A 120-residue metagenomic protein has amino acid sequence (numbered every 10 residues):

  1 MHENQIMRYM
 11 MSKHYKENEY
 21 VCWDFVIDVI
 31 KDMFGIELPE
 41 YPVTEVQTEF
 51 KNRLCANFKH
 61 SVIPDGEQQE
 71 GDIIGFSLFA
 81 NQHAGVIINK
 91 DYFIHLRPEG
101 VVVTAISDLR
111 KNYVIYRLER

Functional and structural regions predicted by a protein language model:
M1-S61, L78, E119: N-terminal capping segments
D28, M33, Y92, A105-I106 (+1 more regions): Generic alpha-helical propensity signal that fires on short helical segments and nearby coil/disordered stretches
V43-V102, S107-D108: ...with weaker cross-activation on analogous glycine-rich loops/strands in unrelated enzymes
R110-R120: Glycine- and charge-enriched low-complexity intrinsically disordered segments
